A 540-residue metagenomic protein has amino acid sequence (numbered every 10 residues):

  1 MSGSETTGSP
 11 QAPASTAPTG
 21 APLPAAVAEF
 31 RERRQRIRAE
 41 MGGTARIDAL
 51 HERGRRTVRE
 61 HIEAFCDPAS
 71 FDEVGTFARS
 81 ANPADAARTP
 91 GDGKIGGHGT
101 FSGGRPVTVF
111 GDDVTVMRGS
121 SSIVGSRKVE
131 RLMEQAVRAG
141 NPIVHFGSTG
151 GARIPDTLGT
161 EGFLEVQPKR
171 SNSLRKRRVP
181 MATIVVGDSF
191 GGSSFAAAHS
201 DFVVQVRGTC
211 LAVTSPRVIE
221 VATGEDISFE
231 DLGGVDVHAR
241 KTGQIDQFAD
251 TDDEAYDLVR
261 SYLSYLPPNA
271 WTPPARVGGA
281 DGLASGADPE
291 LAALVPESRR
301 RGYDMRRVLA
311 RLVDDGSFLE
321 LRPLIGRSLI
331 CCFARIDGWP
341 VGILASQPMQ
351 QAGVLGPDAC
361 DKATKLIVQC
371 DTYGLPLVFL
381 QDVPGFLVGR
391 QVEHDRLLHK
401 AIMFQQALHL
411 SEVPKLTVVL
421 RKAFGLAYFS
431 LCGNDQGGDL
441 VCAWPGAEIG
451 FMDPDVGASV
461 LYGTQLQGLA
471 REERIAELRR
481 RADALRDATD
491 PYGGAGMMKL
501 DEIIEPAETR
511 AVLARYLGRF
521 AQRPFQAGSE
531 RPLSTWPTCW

Functional and structural regions predicted by a protein language model:
S2-W540: Ligand-binding clefts of soluble mixed alpha/beta catalytic domains
